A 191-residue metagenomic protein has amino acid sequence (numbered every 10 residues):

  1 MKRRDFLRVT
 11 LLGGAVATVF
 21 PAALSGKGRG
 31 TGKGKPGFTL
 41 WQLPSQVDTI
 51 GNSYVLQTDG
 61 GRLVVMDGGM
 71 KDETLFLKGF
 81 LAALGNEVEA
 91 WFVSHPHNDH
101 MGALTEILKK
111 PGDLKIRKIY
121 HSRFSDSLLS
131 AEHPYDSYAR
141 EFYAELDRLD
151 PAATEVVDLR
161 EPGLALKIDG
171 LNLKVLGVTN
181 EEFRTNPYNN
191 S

Functional and structural regions predicted by a protein language model:
D5-G26: N-terminal export signals
G30-V47, E106-S191: Flexible, acidic/histidine-containing loops and adjacent segments that form or flank the divalent-metal
K33-N86, N190-S191: Conserved beta-strand hairpin/beta-sheet module of binuclear metal-dependent hydrolase folds, prominently
D59-G61, K71-H121: Active-site metal-binding motif and surrounding structural segment of the metallo-beta-lactamase
D67-G68, W91-V93, E132-H133: Second-shell loop/turn segments in exported
